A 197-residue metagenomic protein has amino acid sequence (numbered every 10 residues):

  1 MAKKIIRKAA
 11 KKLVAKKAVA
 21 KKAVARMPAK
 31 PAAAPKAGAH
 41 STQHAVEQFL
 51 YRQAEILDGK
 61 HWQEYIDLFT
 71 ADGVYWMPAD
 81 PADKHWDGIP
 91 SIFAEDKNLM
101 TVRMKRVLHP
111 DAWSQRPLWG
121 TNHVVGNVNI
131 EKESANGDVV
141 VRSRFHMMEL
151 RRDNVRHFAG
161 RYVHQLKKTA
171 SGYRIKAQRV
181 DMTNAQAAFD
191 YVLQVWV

Functional and structural regions predicted by a protein language model:
A2-A29, A33: Low-complexity, polybasic segments enriched for Lys interleaved with small residues
A29-A71: Short, low-complexity N-terminal intrinsically disordered segments enriched in polar/charged residues
G38-S41, G88, N154: Conserved aromatic-histidine-acidic binding/catalytic patches
H44-Q48, S91, N98, H157: A generic "alpha-helical surface" signal
Q53-E55, D111-L118, R151-D153: Short helix-to-loop capping/linker segments positioned immediately adjacent to catalytic or ligand/cofactor-binding
A71-V141: A solvent-exposed, acidic/Ser-Thr-rich amphipathic alpha-helical stretch
N122, N129-V197: A beta-strand edge to alpha-helix "cap/lid" segment located at domain peripheries
